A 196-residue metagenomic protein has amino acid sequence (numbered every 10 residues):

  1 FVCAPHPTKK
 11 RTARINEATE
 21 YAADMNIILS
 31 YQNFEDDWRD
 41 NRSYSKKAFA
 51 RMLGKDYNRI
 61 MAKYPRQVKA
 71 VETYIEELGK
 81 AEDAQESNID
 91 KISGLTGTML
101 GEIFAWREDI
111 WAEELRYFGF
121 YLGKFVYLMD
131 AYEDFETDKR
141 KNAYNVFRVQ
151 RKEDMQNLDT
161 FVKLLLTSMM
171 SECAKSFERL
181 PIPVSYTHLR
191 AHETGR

Functional and structural regions predicted by a protein language model:
F1-Y117, K124, L128-S171, K175-S185: Acidic catalytic motifs of isoprenoid enzymes
T187-T194: Conserved small/polar residues in nucleotide/adenosyl-binding loops
